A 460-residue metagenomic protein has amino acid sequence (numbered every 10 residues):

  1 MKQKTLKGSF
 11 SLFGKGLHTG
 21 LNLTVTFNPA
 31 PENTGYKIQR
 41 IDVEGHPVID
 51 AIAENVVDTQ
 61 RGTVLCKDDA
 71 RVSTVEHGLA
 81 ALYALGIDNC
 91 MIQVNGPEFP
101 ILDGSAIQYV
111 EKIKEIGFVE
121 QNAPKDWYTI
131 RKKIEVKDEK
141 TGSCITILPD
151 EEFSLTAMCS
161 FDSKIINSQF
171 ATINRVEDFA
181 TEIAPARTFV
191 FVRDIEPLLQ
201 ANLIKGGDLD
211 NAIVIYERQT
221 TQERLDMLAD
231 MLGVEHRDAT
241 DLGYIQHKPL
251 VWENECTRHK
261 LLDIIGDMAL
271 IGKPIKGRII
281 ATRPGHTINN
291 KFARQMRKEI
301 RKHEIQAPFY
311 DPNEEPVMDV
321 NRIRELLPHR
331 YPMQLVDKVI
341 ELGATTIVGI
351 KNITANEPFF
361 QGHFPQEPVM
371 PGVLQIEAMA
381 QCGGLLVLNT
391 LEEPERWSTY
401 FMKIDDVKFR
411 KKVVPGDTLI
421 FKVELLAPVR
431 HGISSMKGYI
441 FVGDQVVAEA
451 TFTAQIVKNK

Functional and structural regions predicted by a protein language model:
M1-D88, Q93-Y310: C-terminal regulatory domains involved in ligand/effector binding and gene-expression control
T5-S9, V317-I323, I420-F421: Short Pro/Gly-enriched beta-strand edge/turn motifs at strand-loop
L12-F13, Q366-E367, K408-K412: Beta-strand-rich interaction surfaces with strong enrichment in secreted/lumenal proteins
A171-F189, M370, I440-A448, F452-K460: Flexible glycine-rich active-site/ligand-binding loops centered on an Asp-His dyad
R258-I271, V339, T345, V369-P394: Active-site helix/loop of acyl-thioester processing domains in fatty-acid/polyketide metabolism, spanning hotdog-fold
G272-A281, P308-V317, G383-I420, V447 (+1 more regions): Hydrophobic beta-strand-centered segment that forms part of the acyl-chain substrate-binding groove
K302-V369, R396-S398, V413-V414, L426-P428 (+3 more regions): Non-catalytic linker/capping segments at the edges of enzyme domains
L335-K338, K403, K408, K422-E424 (+2 more regions): Residues located in well-ordered beta-strands
